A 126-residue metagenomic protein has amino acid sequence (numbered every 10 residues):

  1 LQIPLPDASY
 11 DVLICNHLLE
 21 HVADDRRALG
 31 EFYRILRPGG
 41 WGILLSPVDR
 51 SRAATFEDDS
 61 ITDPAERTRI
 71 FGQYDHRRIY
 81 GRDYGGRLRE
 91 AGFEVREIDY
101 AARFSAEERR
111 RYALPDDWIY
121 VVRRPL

Functional and structural regions predicted by a protein language model:
L1-Q2, R50: Class I SAM-dependent methyltransferase SAM/SAH-binding core
Q2-L13: A short acidic, Gly/Pro-enriched loop at the edge of an enzyme's catalytic core that lines a small-molecule cofactor
D11-A23: A short SAM/SAH-binding and catalytic strip from SAM-dependent methyltransferases
A23-L126: S-adenosyl-L-methionine-dependent methyltransferase catalytic module, highlighting the catalytic core
